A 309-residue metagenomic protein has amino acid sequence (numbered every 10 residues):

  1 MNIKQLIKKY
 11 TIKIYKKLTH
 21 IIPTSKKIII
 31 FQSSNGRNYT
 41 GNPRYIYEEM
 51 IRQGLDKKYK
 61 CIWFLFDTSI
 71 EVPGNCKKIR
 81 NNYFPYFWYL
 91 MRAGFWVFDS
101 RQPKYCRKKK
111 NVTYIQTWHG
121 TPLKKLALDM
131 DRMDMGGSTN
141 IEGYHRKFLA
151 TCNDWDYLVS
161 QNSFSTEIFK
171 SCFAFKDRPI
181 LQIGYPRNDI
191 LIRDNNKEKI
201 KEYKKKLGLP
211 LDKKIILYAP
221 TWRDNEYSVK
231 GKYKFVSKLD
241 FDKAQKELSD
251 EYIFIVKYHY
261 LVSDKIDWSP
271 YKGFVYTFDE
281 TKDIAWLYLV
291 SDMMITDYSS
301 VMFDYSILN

Functional and structural regions predicted by a protein language model:
M1-G36: Membrane-proximal basic amphipathic "stem/tether" segments
I14-S25, C106, L149-A150, K205-P210 (+1 more regions): Short boundary motifs at domain starts and secondary-structure transition points
I22, W88-L90, R107, T151 (+3 more regions): Structural alpha-helical scaffold elements that stabilize or flank donor/cofactor-binding regions in carbohydrate
I22-I29, N111, L211-K214: A short, charged/proline- and glycine-enriched loop that marks the coil->beta-strand transition at the N-terminal
I28-D194: Active-site and donor-binding regions of nucleotide-sugar-utilizing enzymes
T40-I51, S171, P186-W268: Conserved catalytic-core segment of nucleotide-activated headgroup transferases in glycan assembly
G54-C61, L248-F254, V275: A generic structural motif
I79-G94, Y260-F303: Donor nucleotide-activated moiety binding/catalytic core segment of transferases that use nucleotide-activated donors
